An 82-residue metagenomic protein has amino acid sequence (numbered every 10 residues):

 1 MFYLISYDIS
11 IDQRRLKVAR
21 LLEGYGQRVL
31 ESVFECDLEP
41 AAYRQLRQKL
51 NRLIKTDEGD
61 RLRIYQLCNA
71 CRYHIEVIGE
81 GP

Functional and structural regions predicted by a protein language model:
M1-A42: Extended, hydrophobic alpha-helical segments
V18, E23-R28, R47, N69 (+1 more regions): Non-catalytic interaction surface on structured domains
L30, E35-G59, C68: Short, intrinsically disordered low-complexity segments
R52-P82: C-terminal structural segments of small proteins and small subunits
